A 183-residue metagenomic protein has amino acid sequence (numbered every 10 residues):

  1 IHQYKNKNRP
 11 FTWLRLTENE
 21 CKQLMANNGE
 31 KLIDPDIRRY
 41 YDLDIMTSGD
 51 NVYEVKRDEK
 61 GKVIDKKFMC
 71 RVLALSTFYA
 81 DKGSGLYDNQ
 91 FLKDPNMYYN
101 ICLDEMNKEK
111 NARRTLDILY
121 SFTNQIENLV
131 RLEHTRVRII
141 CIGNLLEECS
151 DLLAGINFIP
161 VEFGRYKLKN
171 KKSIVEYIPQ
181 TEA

Functional and structural regions predicted by a protein language model:
I1-K62: Conserved P-loop
Q3-N6, P95, G155-E162: Short, surface-exposed basic-aromatic patches at helix termini and helix-loop junctions that form
N8, N96-Y98, R136: A general structural motif
C21, Y53, F78-D81, Q180-A183: A short acidic, often aromatic-flanked loop/helix-cap motif at beta-alpha or helix-coil junctions that lines enzyme
V55-L116: Conserved RecA-like ASCE ATPase "motif II neighborhood" in helicase/translocase motors
D104-K167: Signature of the SF2 helicase/ATPase Hel1-core->accessory helical subdomain module
F158-A183: Long, charge-rich C-terminal accessory regions
